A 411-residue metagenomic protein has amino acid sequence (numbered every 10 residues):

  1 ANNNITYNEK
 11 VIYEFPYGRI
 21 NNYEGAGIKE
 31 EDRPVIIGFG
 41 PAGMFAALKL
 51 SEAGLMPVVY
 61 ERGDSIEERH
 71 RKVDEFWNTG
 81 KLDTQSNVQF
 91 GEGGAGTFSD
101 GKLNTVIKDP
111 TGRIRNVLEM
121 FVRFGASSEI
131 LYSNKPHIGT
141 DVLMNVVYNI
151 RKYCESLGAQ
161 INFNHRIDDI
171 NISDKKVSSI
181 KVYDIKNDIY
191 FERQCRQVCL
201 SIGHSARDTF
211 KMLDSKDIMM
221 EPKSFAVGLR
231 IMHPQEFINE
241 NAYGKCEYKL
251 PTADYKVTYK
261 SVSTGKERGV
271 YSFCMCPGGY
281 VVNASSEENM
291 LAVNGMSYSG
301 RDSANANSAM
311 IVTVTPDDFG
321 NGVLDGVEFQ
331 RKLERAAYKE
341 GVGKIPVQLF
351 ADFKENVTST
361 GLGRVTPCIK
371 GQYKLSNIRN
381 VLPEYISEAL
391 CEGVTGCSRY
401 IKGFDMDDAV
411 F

Functional and structural regions predicted by a protein language model:
A1-F411: Residues forming the flavin
